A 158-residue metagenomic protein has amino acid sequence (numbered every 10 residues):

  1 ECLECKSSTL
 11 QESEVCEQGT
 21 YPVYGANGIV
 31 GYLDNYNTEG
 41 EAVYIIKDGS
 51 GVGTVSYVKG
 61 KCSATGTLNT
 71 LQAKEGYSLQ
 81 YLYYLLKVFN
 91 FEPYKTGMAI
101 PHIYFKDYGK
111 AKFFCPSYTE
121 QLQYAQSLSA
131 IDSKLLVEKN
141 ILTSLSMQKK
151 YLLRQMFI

Functional and structural regions predicted by a protein language model:
E1-G25, C115-Y118, L142: Non-catalytic DNA-recognition/assembly elements of restriction-modification systems
C2-L3, L86, M156: Hydrophobic aliphatic residues
C5, V88, S127-A130: Residues within well-ordered alpha-helical secondary structure of globular protein domains
G25-K87, T96-I100, Y104-Y108: A short beta-sheet element
F114-I158: Amphipathic alpha-helical coiled-coil/heptad-repeat segments
